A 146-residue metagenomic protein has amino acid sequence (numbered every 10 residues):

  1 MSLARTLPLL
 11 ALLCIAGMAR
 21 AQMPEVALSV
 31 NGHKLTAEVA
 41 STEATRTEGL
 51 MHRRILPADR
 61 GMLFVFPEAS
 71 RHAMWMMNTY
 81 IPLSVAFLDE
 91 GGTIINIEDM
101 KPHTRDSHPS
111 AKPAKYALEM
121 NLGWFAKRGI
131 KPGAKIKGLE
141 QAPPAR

Functional and structural regions predicted by a protein language model:
M1, A21-Q22: Absolute protein N-terminus
M1-P8: Bacterial N-terminal signal peptides that target proteins for export
A16-A19: N-terminal signal peptide c-region/cleavage motif recognized by signal peptidases
Q22-R146: Compact, glycine-rich, soluble single-domain proteins
